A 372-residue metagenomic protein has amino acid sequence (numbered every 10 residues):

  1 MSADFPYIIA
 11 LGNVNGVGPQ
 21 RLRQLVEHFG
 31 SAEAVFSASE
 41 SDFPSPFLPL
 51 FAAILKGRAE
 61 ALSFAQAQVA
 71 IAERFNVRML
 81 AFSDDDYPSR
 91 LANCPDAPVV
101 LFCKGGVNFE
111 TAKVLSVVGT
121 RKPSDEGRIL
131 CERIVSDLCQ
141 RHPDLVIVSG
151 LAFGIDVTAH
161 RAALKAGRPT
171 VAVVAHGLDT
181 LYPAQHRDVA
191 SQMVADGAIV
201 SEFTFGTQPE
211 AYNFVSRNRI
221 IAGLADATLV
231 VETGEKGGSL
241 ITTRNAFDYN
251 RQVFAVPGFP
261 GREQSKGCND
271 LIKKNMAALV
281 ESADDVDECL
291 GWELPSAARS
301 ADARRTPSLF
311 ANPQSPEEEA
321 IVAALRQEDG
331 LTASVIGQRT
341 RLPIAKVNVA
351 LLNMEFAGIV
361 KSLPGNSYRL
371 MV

Functional and structural regions predicted by a protein language model:
M1-D86, L271, A357-I359, P364-N366 (+1 more regions): Short, small/acidic-rich helices and loops at N termini and domain boundaries of DNA replication/processing enzymes
S2-F5, A81-V372: Glycine-biased, small-residue-rich flexible motifs in mid-sequence functional cores and linkers
